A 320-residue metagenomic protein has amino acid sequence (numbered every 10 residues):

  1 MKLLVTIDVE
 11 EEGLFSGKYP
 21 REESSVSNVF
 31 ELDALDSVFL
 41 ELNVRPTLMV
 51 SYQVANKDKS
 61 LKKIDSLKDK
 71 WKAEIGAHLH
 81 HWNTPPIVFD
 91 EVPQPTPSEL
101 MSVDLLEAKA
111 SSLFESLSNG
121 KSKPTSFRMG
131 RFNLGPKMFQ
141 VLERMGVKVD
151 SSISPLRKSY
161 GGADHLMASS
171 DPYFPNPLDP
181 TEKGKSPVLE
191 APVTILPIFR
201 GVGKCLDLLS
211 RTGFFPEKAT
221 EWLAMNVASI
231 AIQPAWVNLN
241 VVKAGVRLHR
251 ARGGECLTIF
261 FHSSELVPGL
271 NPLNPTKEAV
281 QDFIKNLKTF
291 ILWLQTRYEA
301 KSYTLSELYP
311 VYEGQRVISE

Functional and structural regions predicted by a protein language model:
M1-K70, F290, Q295, E299 (+1 more regions): Active-site beta->alpha N-cap acidic-glycine motif
M1-L3, L42-P46, D69-I75, G120-T125 (+3 more regions): Short, well-ordered coil/turn segments that N-cap beta-strands
D8, H78, F127, L142 (+3 more regions): Conserved, mostly hydrophobic/aromatic
F15-R21, P86-E99, G269-P275: Surface-exposed, active-site-proximal loop segments in enzymatic domains
D33-N43, A55-W82, E143, K183 (+1 more regions): Acidic (Asp/Glu)-rich catalytic clusters
Y52-N133, I195-P197, S263-S264: Metal-dependent polysaccharide deacetylase catalytic core of the NodB/CE4 family, i.e., the active-site-bearing domain
M129-R252: Active-site-adjacent pocket scaffolds in enzyme catalytic domains
K218-E320: C-terminal domain-boundary segment and adjacent tail
